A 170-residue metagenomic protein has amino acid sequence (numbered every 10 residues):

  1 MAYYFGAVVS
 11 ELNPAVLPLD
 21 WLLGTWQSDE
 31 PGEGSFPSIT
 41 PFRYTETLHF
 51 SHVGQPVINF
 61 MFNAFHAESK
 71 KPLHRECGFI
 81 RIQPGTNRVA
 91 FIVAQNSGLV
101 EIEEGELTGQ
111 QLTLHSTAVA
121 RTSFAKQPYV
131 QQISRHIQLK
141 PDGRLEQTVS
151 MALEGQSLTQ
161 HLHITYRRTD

Functional and structural regions predicted by a protein language model:
M1-V57, M61, F65-P72, D142 (+1 more regions): Amphipathic/hydrophobic helical signal segments and adjacent flexible N-terminal regions that mediate secretion
S28, I58-F62, R88-V93, L112-S116 (+1 more regions): Short hydrophobic/aromatic-rich beta-strand segments that constitute the beta-sheet cores of beta-sandwich/beta-barrel
T45-S51, E76-R81, I102-E106, Q132-L139 (+2 more regions): Hydrophobic/aromatic beta-strand elements that line small-molecule binding cavities or substrate pockets in beta-rich
V53-P56, G85, L107-Q110, K140-R144: Short, solvent-exposed coil/turn segments at beta-strand boundaries
H66-A67, S97-L99, A120-R121, L153-E154: Short, surface-exposed beta-strand-loop junctions and turns on beta-sheet-rich folds
A67-E106: Helix-adjacent hinge/juxtasegments
G98-L99, L107, T113-S134: Acidic, glycine-rich flexible loop segments
F124-P128, T148, S157-T159: Short conserved catalytic/interaction loops centered on acidic-Pro-aromatic/His motifs
